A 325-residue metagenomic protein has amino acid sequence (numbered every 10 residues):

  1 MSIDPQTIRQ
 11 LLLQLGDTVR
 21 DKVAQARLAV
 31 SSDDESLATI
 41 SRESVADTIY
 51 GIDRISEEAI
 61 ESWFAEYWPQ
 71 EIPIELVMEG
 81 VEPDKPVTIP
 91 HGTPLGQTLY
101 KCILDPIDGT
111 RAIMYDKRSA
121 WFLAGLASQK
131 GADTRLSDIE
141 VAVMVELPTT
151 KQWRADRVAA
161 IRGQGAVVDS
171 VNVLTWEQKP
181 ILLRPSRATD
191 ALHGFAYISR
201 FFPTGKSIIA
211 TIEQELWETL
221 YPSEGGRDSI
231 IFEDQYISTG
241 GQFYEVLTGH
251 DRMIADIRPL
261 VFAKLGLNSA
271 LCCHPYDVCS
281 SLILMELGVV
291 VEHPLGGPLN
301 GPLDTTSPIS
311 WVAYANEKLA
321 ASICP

Functional and structural regions predicted by a protein language model:
M1-I107, K318-L319, C324: N-terminal subdomain of lithium-sensitive/metallo-dependent phosphomonoesterases centered on the IMPase/IPPase/PAP
R9, D47-I55, M114-K117, I237-G240 (+1 more regions): Short, conserved micro-motifs enriched in small and acidic residues
L12, G16-V19, V23, R27 (+3 more regions): An extended, acidic
A29-S31, A65-P73, S128-T134, T149-T150 (+1 more regions): Alpha-helix termini
S44-I49, D108-A112, S229-E233, S269-A270: A short glycine/serine-rich beta->alpha loop
R54-A59, Q70-L76, F122, G241-I257: Conserved long hydrophobic alpha-helices within structured protein cores
I60, F64, F122, L126 (+2 more regions): Buried hydrophobic packing segments
L95-G163: DPxDG-like acidic metal-binding loop motif
